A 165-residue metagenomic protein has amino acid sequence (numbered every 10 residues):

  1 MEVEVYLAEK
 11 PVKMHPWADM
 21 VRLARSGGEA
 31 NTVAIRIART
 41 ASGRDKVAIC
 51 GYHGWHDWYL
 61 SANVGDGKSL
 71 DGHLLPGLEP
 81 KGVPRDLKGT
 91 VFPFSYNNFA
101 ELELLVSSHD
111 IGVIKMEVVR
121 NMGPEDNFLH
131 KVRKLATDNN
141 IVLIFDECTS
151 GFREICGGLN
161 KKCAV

Functional and structural regions predicted by a protein language model:
M1-V5: A glycine-/small-polar-enriched, mobile loop at the entrance of the PLP active site in fold-type I
Y6-V113: PLP-dependent aspartate aminotransferase-fold enzymes
D66-G67, K81-P84, F92-V165: Conserved PLP-enzyme active-site core in the AAT-like
